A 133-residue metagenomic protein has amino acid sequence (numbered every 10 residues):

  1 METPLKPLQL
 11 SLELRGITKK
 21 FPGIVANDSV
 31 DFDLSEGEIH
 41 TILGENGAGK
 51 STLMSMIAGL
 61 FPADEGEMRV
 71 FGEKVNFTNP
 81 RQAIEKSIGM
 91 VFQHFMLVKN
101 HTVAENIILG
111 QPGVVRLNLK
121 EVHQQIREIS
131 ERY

Functional and structural regions predicted by a protein language model:
M1-Y133: Glycine-rich phosphate-binding loops of nucleotide-dependent enzymes
